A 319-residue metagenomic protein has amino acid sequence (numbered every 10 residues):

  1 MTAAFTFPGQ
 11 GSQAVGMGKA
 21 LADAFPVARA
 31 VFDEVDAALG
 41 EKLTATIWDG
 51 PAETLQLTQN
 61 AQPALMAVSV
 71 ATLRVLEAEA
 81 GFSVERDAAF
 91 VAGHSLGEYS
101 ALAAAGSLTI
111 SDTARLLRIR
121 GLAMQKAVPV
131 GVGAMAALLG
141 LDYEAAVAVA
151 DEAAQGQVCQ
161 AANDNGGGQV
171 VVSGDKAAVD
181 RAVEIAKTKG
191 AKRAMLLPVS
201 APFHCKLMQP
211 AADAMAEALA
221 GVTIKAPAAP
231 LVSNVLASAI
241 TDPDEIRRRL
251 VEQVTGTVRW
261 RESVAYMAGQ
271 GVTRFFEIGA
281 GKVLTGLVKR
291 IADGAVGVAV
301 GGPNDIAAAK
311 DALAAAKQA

Functional and structural regions predicted by a protein language model:
M1-V147, L197, R274-A308: FabD-like malonyl-/acyl-CoA
Q10-Q13, L39, A105-G256: Alpha/beta catalytic cores of group-transfer enzymes, especially the acyltransferase/condensing modules of polyketide
D23, E152-A154, K187-K189, T285 (+2 more regions): Short, solvent-exposed amphipathic alpha-helical segments in soluble enzyme and RNA/protein-processing domains
S69, A214-L219, T241-V258, F275 (+3 more regions): Non-catalytic peripheral regions of patatin-like phospholipases
S95, T223, G271: Conserved functional loop/turn residues at catalytic and ligand-binding sites
K187, A268-G271: Non-catalytic positions within long, well-ordered alpha-helices that form the structural scaffold/packing of enzyme
R261-A265: Short hydrophobic/charged patches on amphipathic alpha-helices used for structural packing and interfaces
